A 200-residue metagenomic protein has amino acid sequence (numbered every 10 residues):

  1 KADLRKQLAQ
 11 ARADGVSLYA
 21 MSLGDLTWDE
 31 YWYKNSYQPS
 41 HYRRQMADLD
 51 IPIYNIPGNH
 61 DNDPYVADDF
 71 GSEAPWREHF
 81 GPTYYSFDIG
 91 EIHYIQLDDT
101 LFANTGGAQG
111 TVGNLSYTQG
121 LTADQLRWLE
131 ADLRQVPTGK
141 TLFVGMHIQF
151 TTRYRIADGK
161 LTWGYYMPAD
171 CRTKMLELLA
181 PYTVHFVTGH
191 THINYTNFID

Functional and structural regions predicted by a protein language model:
K1-Y33: N-terminal active-site segment of His-dependent metallophosphoesterases
Y19, T27, D63, L101-A103 (+1 more regions): Feature marks short, surface-exposed loop/turn motifs that line or immediately flank catalytic pockets and channel
A20-S22, N55, V144, F186-V187: Residue-level marker for buried hydrophobic side chains located in beta-strands that build the well-ordered beta-sheet
L23, T27, V136-R155: Short acidic, glycine-rich surface-loop motifs adjacent to enzyme active sites
G24-D25, G58-N59, H147, G189-H190: Active-site glycine-centered loops adjacent to acidic/histidine catalytic or metal-binding residues that shape
Y31-T138, L161-Y166, D170-H185, I193-D200: Extended active-site neighborhood of metal-dependent phosphoesterases/phosphodiesterases
D99, G145-F150, H190-T191: Short, well-ordered beta-to-alpha junction loops that form the rim of enzyme active sites and present histidine/acidic
T152-G164: Flexible internal linker/loop segments at domain or repeat junctions
